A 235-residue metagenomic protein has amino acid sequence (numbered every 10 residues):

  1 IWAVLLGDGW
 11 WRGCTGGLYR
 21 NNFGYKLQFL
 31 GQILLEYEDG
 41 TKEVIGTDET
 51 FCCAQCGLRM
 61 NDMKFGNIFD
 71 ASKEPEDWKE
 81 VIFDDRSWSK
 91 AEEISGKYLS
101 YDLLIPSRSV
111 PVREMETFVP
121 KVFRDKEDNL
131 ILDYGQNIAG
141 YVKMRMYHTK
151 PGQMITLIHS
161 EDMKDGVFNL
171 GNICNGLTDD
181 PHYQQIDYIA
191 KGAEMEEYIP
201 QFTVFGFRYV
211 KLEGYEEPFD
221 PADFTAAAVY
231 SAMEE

Functional and structural regions predicted by a protein language model:
I1-E235: Extracellular/oxidizing-compartment recognition motifs
